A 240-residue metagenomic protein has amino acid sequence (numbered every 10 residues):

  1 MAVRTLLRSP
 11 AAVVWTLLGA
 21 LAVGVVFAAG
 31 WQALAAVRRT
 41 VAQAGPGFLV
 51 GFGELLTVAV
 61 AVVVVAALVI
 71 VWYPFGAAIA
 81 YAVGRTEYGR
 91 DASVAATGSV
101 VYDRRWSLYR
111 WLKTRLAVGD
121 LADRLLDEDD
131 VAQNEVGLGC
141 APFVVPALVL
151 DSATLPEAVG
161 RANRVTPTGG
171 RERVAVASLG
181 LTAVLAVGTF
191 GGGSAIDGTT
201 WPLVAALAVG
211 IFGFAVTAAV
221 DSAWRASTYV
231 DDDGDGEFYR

Functional and structural regions predicted by a protein language model:
M1-R240: Hydrophobic alpha-helical membrane segments
